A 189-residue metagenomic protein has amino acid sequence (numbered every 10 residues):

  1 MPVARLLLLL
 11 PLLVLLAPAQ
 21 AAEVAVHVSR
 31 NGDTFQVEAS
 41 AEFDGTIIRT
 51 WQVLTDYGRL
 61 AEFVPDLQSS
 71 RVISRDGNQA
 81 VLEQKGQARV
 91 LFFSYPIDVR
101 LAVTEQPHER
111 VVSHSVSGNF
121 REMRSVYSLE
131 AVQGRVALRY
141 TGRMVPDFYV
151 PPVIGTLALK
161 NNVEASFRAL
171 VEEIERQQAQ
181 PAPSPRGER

Functional and structural regions predicted by a protein language model:
M1-L6: Positively charged n-region of N-terminal signal peptides that target proteins for export
L7-L15: Bacterial N-terminal signal peptides
Q20-G77, A165, A169: Hydrophobic ligand-binding cavity/cleft-lining segments
S29-R30, E42, R71-S117, R168-P181 (+1 more regions): Glycine-rich portal/gate segments that line the openings of hydrophobic small-molecule binding cavities
F35, A80-L82, V136: Short beta-strand micro-motifs in enzyme catalytic cores
Q36-E38, S94-R100, R121-V126: Short, surface-exposed coil-to-beta transition loops
L54-Y57, V64-D66, D76, Q84-A88 (+5 more regions): A mature extracytoplasmic/lumenal domain signature
S115-N161: Beta-strand/loop substructures that line and gate deep hydrophobic ligand-binding cavities in soluble
